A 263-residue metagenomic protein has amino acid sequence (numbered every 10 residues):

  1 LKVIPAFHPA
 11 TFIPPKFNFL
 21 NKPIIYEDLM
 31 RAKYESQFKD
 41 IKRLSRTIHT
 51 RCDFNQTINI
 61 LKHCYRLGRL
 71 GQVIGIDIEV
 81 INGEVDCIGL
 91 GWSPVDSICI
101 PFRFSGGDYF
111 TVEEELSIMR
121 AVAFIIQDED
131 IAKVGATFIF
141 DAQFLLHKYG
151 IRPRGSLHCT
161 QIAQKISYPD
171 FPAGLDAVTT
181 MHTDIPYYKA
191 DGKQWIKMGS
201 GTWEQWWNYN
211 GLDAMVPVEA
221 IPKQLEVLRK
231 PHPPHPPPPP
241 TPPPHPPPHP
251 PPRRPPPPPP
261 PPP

Functional and structural regions predicted by a protein language model:
L1-L44: Glycine/proline-rich loop-helix segments at beta-alpha junctions forming the active-site rim of enzyme cores
P5, I74-I76, S156: Residue-level marker for buried hydrophobic side chains located in beta-strands that build the well-ordered beta-sheet
A10-F12, S36-C52, E84, P94-R229: Active-site-proximal helix-loop-helix substrate-binding element of RNase H-like nuclease domains
R31-I74: DnaQ-like (DEDDh/DEDDy) 3′-5′ exonuclease domain used for proofreading and 3′-end trimming on nucleic acids
C64-G91: Gly/Thr-rich phosphate-binding beta-strand-loop-beta motif of the actin/hexokinase/Hsp70
H235-P244, P262-P263: Extended, well-ordered alpha-helical scaffold/bundle regions in very large, multi-domain proteins
R253-R254: Basic polycationic patches enriched in arginine
